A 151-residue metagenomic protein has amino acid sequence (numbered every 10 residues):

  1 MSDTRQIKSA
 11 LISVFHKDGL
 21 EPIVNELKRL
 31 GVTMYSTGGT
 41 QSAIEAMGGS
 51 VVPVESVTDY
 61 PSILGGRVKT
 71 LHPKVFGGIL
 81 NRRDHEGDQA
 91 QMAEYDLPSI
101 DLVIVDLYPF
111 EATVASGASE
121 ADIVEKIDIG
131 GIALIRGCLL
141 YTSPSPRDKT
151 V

Functional and structural regions predicted by a protein language model:
M1-Y35, T40-V52: N-terminal glycine-/serine-/threonine-rich phosphate-binding loop
R5, D18-P22, Y35, G39 (+5 more regions): Conserved active-site and cofactor/substrate-binding residues in soluble primary-metabolism enzymes
K8-L11, V32-T33, V52, F76-I79 (+3 more regions): Structural motif
S13, V124-D128, S143: Hydrophobic alpha-helical scaffolding
G39-F110: Glycine-rich nucleotide/cofactor/substrate-binding loop typically near the N-terminus or early in the first domain
F110-D128: Glycine/threonine-rich flexible loop motifs
I135-C138: Class I SAM-dependent methyltransferase SAM-binding "motif I" and its flanking Rossmann-like core
Y141-V151: Single conserved hydrophobic/aromatic residue that forms the stacking wall/gate of nucleotide- or nucleobase-binding
